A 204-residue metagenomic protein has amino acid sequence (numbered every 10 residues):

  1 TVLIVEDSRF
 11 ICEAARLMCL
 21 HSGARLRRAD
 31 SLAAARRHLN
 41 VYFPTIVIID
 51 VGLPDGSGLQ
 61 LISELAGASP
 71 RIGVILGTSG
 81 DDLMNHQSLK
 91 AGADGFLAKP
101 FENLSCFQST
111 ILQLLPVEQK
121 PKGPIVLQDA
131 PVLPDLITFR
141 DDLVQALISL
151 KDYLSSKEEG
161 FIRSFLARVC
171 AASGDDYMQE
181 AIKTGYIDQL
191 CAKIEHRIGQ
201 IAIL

Functional and structural regions predicted by a protein language model:
R9-D30: Two-component/phosphorelay signaling modules centered on CheY-like receiver
R28-I46: Acidic, metal-coordinating helix/loop segments flanking the phosphotransfer/catalytic sites of two-component signaling
S31, S57-Q60: Acidic catalytic/metal-coordinating carboxylates
I49-D50: Active-site residues of response regulator receiver
P54: The feature encodes the CheY-like receiver
L59-R71: Short amphipathic alpha-helix used as the core "switch/output" element in two-component signaling
Q60, G80-A98, S105-S109: Alpha4 helix (beta4-alpha4-beta5 surface) of REC/receiver domains from two-component response regulators
I125-L204: C-terminal output/effector regions of signal-responsive regulators
